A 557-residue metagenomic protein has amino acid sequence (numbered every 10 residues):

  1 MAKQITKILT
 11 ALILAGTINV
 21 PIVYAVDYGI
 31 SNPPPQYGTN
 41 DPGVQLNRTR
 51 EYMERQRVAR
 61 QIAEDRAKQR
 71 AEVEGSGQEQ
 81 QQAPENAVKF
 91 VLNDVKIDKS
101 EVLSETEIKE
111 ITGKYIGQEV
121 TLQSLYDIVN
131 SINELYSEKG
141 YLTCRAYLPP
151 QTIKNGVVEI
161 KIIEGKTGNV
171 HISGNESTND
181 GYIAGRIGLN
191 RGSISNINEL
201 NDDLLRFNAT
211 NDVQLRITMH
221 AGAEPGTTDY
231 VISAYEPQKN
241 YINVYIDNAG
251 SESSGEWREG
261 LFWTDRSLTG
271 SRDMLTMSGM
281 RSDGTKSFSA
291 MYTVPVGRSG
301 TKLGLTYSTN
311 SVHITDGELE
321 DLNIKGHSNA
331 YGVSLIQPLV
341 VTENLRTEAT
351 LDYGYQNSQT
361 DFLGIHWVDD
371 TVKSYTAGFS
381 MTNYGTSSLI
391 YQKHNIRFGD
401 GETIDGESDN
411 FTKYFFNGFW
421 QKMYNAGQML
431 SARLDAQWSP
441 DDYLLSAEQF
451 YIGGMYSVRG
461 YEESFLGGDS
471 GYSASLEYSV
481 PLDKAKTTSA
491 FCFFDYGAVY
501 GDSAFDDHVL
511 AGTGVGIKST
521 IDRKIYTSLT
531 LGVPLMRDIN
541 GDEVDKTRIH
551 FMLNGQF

Functional and structural regions predicted by a protein language model:
A2, V26-G250, S278-S287, L434: Periplasmic polypeptide-binding modules associated with outer-membrane biogenesis and secretion
L215, N240-I242, T269-L275, R298-G304 (+6 more regions): Repeated loop/turn-to-beta-strand initiation elements of outer-membrane beta-barrel proteins
G226, G255-E259, G284-F288, H327-Y331 (+6 more regions): Residues that define the transmembrane beta-barrel architecture of outer-membrane proteins
N240-G250, L261-S267, S271-D283, F288-A290 (+6 more regions): Transmembrane beta-strand segments that form the barrel wall of outer-membrane beta-barrel proteins
W263, I517-Y526, D545-F557: Outer-membrane beta-barrel "beta-signal"
D265-S267, V294-V296, Q337-L339, M381-N383 (+5 more regions): Residue-level signature of outer-membrane beta-barrel architecture
S308-P338, T342, Q356-F362, L531-R548: Outer-membrane beta-barrel translocator/channel fold
Q359-D361, I365-Y496, Y500, D542 (+1 more regions): C-terminal outer-membrane beta-barrel translocator/porin domains of Gram-negative envelope proteins and their
